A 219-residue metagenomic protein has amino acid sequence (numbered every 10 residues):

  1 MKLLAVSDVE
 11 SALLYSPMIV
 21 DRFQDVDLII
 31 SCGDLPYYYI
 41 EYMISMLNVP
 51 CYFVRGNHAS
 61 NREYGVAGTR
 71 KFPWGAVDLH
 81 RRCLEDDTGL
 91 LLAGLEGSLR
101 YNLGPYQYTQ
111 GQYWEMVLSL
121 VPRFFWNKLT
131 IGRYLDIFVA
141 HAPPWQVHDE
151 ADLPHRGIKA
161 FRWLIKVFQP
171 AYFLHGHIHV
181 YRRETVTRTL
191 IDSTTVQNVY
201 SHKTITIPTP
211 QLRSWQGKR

Functional and structural regions predicted by a protein language model:
M1-M46, W126, T130-Y134: N-terminal active-site segment of His-dependent metallophosphoesterases
A5-L14, R55, A59-N61, V66-R156: Conserved catalytic scaffold of divalent metal-dependent phosphoesterases
A5-S7, L28-D34, Y52-N57, L79 (+4 more regions): Active-site neighborhood of phospho(di)ester-bond hydrolases with catalytic His/Asp-centered motifs
V6, C83-T88, L164-F168, V180-R219: Binuclear metal-dependent phosphoesterase catalytic core
S16-I19, L35, Y39-V49, S60-W74 (+2 more regions): Metal-dependent catalytic neighborhoods of phosphoester/phosphodiester hydrolases
Q24-D27, L47-P50, W74, T88-L90 (+2 more regions): Short glycine/proline-enriched coil/turn segments at helix->beta-strand junctions
D27-I29, N48-Y52, G68-L79, L190-V199 (+1 more regions): Active-site regions of enzymes building and remodeling cell-envelope glycoconjugates
L47-G56, I158-F161: A short, gly/pro- and small-residue-rich
